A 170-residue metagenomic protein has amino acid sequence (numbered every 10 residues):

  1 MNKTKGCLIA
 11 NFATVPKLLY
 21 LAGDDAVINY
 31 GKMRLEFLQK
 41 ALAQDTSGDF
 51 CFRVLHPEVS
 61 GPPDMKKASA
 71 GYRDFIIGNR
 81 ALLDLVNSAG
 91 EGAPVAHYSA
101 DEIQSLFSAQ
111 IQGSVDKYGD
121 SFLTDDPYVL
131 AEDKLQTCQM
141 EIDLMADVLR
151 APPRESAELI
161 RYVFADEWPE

Functional and structural regions predicted by a protein language model:
M1-P62: N-terminal Sec/ER secretory leader and immediately downstream segment of secreted/extracellular precursors
N2, K17-D24, A43, S47 (+6 more regions): Generic surface-pattern signal
T4-L8, L19-Y20, A26-V27, G31 (+6 more regions): Intrinsic-disorder-associated interaction segments
N11-L18, N29, M33-F37, A81 (+5 more regions): Charge-rich, solvent-exposed alpha-helical interaction surfaces
G48-Y128: Extended amphipathic alpha-helical interaction segments
D120-E170: A cross-kingdom marker for long, charged
